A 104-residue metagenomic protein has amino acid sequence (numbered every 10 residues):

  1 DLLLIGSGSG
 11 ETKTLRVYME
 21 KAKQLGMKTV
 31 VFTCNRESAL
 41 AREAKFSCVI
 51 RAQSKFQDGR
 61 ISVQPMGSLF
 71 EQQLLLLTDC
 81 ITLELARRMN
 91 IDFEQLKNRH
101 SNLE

Functional and structural regions predicted by a protein language model:
D1-L76, T82-L83: Glycine-rich phosphate-binding loops that contact phosphosugars or nucleotide phosphates
C80, A86-E104: A short, charged, Gly/Pro-tolerant segment at domain boundaries
